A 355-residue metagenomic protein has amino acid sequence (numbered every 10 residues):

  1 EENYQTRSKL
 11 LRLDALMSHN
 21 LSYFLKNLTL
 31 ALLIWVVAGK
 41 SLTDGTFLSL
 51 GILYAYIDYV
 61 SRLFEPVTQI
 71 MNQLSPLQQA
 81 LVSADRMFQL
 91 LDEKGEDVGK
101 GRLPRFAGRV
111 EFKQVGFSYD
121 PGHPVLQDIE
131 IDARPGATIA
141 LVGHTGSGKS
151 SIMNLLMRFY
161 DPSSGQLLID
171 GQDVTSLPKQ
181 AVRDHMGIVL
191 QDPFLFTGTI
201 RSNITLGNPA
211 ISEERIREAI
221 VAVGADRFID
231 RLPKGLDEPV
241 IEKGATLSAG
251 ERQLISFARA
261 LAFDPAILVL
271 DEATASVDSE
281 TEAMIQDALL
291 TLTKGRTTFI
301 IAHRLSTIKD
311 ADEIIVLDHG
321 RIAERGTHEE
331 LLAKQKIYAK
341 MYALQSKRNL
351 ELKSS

Functional and structural regions predicted by a protein language model:
E1, M87, F112-Q114: Conserved catalytic Walker-motif region of ABC-type ATPase nucleotide-binding domains
E1-L32, Q79, G116-P121: An intracellular "coupling" helix at the cytosolic face of ABC transporter transmembrane type-1 domains
L13, R62-L90: Cytosolic ends of transmembrane helices, especially the final helix of ABC transmembrane type-1 domains
A15-T29, F47-N72: Hydrophobic alpha-helical segments in the permease module
V37-G51: Helix-interface capping motifs at the ends of transmembrane segments in multi-pass membrane proteins
E96-G99: Active-site phosphate-binding and catalytic loops of NTP-dependent enzymes
L103-S355: ABC-type nucleotide-binding domain
